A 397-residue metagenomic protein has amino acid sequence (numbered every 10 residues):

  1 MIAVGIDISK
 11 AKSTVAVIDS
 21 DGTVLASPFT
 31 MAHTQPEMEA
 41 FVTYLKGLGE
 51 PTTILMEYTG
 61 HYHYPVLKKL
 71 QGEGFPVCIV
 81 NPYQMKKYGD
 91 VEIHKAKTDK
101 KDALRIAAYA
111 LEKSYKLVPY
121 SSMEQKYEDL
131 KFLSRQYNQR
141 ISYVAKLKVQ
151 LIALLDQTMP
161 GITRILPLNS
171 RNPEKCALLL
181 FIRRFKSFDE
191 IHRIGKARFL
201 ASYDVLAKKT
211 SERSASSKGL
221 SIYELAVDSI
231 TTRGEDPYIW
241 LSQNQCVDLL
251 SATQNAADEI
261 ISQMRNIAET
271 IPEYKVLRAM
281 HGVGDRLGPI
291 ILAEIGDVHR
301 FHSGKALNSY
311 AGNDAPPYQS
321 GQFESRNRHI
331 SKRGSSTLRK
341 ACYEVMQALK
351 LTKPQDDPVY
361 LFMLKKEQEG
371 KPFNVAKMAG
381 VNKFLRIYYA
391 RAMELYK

Functional and structural regions predicted by a protein language model:
M1-K397: A detector of single, family-specific signature residues that are central to catalytic or substrate-handling motifs
